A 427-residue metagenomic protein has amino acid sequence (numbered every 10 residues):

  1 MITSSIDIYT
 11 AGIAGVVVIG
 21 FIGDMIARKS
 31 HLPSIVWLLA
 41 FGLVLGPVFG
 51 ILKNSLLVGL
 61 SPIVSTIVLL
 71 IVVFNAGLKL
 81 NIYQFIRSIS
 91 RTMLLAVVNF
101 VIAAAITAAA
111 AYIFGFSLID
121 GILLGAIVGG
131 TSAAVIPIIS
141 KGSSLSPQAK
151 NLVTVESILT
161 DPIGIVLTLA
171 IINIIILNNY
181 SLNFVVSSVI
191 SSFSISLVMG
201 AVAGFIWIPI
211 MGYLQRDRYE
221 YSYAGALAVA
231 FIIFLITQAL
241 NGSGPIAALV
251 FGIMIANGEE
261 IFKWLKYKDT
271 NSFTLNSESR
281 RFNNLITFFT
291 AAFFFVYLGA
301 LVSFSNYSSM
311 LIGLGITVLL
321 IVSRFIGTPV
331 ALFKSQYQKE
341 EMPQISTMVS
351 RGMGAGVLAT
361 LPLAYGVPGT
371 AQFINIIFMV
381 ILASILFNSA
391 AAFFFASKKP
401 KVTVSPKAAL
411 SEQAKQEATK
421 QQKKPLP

Functional and structural regions predicted by a protein language model:
M1-P427: Transmembrane helical cores of multi-pass secondary ion antiporters/exchangers
